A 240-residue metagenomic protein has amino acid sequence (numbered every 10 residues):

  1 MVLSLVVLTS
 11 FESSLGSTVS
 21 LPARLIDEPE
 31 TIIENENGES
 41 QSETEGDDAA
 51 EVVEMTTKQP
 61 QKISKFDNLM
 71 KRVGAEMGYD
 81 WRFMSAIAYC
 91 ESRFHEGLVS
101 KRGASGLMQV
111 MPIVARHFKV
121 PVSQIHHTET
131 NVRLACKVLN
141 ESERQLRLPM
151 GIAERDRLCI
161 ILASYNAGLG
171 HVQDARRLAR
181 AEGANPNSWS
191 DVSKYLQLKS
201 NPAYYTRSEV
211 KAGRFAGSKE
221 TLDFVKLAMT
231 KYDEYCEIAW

Functional and structural regions predicted by a protein language model:
V2-R72, E96-G97, I238: N-terminal export signals and maturation junctions of secreted/periplasmic proteins
V52-Q61, M70-A75, E96-K101, H117-E129 (+3 more regions): Second-shell loop/turn segments in exported
K65, Y79-M84, Y89, R102-S105 (+2 more regions): Extracytoplasmic
K71, A75-H95, V132-C136, I161-A167 (+1 more regions): Short, functionally critical alpha-helical segments immediately adjacent to catalytic or ligand/cofactor-binding
S92-K101, H117, S142-Q145, A167-A181: Secretory-pathway/luminal and periplasmic proteins that interact with or process carbohydrate-rich
V99-S123, T130-E141, A228: Substrate-binding/active-site groove segments that recognize and process beta-1,4-linked N-acetyl-hexosamine
Q145-D156: Short helix/loop segment immediately N-terminal to the Walker
D156-C236: Catalytic and substrate-binding regions of cell-wall glycan-acting enzymes that process beta-1,4-linked
